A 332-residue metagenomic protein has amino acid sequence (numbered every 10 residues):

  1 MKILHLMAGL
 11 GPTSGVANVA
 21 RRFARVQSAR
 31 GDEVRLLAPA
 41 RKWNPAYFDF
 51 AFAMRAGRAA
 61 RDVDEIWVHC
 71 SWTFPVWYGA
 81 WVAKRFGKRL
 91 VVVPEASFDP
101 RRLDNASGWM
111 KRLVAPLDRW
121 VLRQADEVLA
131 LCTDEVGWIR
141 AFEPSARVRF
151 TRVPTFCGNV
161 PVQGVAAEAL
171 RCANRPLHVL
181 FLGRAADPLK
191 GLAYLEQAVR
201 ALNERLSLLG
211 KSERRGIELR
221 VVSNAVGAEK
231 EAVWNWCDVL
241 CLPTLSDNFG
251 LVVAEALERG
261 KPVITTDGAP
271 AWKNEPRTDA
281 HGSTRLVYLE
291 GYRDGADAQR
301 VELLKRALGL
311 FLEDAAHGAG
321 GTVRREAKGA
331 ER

Functional and structural regions predicted by a protein language model:
A56-V76, K88-V91: Short N-terminal targeting/anchoring amphipathic segment
W67, L240-C241: A short hydrophobic beta-strand element within the catalytic core of glycosyltransferases that build diverse glycans
R85, F98, M110-V128: Membrane-proximal helix-turn-helix segments that form the acceptor-binding/catalytic region of lipid-linked
L122, A232-C237: Short alpha-helical donor nucleotide-sugar binding micro-motif in glycosyltransferases
V136-C157: Helix-loop-beta element that forms the nucleotide-linked donor phosphate-binding surface in glycosyltransferases
C157, P161, L170-K190, E196-V199 (+1 more regions): Conserved donor-binding/catalytic core segment of Leloir-type glycosyltransferases
L245: Aromatic "clamp/platform" in nucleotide-sugar-dependent glycosyltransferases that forms part of the donor/acceptor
P262-T265, A271-W272: Short hydrophobic beta-strand element within catalytic cores of glycosyltransferases and related nucleotide-activated
